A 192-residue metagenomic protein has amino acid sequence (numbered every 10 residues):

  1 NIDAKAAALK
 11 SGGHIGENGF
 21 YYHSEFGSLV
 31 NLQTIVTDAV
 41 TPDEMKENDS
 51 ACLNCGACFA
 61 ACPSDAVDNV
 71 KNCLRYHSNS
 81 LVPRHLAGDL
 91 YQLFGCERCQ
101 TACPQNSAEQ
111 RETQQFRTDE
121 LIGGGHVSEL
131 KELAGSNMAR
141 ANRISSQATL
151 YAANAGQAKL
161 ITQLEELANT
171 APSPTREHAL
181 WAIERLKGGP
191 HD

Functional and structural regions predicted by a protein language model:
N1-L121: Catalytic cores of enzyme domains
Q115-N142, T149: Alpha-helical adaptor scaffolds
H126-K131, G156-A168, G189-D192: Amphipathic alpha-helical scaffolding segments comprising HEAT/armadillo-like alpha-solenoid repeats
L133-R140, E166-P174: Short coil turns that connect the paired helices of HEAT/ARM alpha-solenoid repeats
S145-A155, E177-G188: Structural detector for internal amphipathic alpha-helices that build alpha-solenoid repeat scaffolds
